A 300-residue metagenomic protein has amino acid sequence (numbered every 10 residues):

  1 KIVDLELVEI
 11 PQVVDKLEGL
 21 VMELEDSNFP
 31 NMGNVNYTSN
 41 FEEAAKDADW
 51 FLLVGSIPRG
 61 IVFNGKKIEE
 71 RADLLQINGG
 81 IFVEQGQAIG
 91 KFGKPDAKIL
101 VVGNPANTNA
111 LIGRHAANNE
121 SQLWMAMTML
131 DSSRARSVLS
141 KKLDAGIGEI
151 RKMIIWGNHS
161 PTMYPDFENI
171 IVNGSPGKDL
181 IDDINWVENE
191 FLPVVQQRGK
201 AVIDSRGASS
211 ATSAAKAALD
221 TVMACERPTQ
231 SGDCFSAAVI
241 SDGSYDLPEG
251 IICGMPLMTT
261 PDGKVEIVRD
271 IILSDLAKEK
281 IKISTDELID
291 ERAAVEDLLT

Functional and structural regions predicted by a protein language model:
K1, L24, N28, G93 (+2 more regions): Active-site catalytic pocket residues across diverse enzymes, especially alpha/beta-hydrolases
I2, K94-A97, I150: A general structural motif
V3-A48, I57, F63, A293-E296: Conserved N-terminal Rossmann-fold NAD(P) cofactor-binding segment
K16, I81, S213, A217: Charged catalytic carboxylate motif
F51-L53, V101: Redox-cofactor binding/interface segments in oxidoreductases and associated redox assembly factors
S56-R59, P105-A106: Short glycine-rich anion-binding loops that position phosphate/pyrophosphate groups of nucleotides and phosphorylated
K66-V138: Rossmann-like NAD(P)(H) cofactor-binding subdomain of soluble oxidoreductases
A116-Q122, D131-T300: C-terminal substrate-binding/catalytic lobe of Rossmann-fold NAD(P)-dependent dehydrogenases
